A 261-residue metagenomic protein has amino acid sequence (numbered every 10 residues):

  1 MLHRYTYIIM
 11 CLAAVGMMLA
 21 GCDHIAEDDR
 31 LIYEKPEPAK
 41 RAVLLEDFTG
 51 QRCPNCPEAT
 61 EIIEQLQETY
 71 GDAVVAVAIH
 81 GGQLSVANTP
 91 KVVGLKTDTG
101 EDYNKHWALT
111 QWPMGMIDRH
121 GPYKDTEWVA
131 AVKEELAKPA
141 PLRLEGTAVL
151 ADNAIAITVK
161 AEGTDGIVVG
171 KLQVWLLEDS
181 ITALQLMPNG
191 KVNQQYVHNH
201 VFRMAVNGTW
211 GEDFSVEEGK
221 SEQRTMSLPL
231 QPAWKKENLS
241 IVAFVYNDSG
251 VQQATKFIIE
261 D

Functional and structural regions predicted by a protein language model:
M1-Y5, V15-L44, P54, D261: Bacterial Sec-dependent N-terminal signal peptides
I8-M10: Sec-dependent N-terminal signal peptides
A14, P36, T69, N104-W107 (+1 more regions): Structural motif
R30-I32, I62-Q67, Y103, V129-E134: Intrinsically disordered, low-complexity boundary segments flanking structured domains
E34-G81: Local sequence-structure signature of Cys/Sec-based thiol-disulfide redox active-site neighborhoods
A78-D261: Short, conserved sequence motifs used for protein processing/export or organelle targeting and for catalysis
